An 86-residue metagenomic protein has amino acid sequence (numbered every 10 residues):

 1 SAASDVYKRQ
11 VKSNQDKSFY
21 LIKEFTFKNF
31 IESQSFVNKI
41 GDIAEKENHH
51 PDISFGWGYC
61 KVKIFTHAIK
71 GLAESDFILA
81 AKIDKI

Functional and structural regions predicted by a protein language model:
S1-Y7: Short, small-residue-biased leader/transition segments that mark boundaries at the very start of proteins
V11-K12, K39-P51: Short arginine-rich
K12-F19, G56: Short, flexible turn/loop "capping" segments at secondary-structure junctions
Y20-K28: Short, well-ordered beta-strand elements within core beta-sheets of diverse protein domains
F30-N38: Short amphipathic alpha-helices within nucleic acid-binding modules
E47-S54, I83-I86: A short N-terminal helical cap/helix-turn-helix that marks the beginning of AMP-binding/adenylate-forming
G58-I64: A generic structural motif
F65-K82: C-terminal structural segments of small proteins and small subunits
